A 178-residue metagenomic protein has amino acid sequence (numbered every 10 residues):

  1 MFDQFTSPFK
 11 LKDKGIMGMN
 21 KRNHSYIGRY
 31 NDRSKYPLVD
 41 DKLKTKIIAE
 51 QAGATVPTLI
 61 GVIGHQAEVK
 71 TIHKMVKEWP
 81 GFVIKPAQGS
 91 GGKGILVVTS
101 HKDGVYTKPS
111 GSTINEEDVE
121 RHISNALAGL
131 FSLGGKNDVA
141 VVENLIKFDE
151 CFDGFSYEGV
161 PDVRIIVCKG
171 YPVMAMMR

Functional and structural regions predicted by a protein language model:
M1-G18: Conserved oxyanion/phosphate-binding beta-strand-loop segments in alpha/beta enzyme cores
F2-T6, P37, D153: Generic detector of short alpha-helix boundary/capping microenvironments and adjacent low-complexity segments
N23-T99, V105-Y106, E116, S124-G129: A conserved helix-loop-beta module that forms one wall/lid of the active-site cleft in ATP-utilizing catalytic domains
I63, Q88, K102, N144-I146 (+1 more regions): Short, flexible loop/turn elements at secondary-structure junctions
D103-G104, G111: Intrinsic-disorder/low-complexity loop/linker signature
P109-R178: Phosphate-binding site of ATP-dependent enzymes
